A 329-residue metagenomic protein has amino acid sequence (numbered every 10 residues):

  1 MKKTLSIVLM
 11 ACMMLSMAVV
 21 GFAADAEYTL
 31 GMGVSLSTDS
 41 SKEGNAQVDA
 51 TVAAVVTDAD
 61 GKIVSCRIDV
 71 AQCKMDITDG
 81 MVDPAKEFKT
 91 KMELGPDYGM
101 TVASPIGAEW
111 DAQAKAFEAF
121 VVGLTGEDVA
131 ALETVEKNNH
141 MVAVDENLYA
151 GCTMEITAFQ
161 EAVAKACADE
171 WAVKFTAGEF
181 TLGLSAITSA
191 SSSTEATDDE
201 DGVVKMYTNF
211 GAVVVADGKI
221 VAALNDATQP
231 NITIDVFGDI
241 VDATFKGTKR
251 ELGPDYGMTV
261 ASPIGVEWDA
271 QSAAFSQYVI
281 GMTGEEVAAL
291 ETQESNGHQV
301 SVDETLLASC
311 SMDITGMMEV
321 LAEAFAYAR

Functional and structural regions predicted by a protein language model:
M1-L9: Positively charged n-region of N-terminal signal peptides that target proteins for export
V8-L9, V20-G21, A216: N-terminal non-cleavable signal-anchor helices
M10-M14: Short, linear, compositionally biased motifs with a strong N-terminal bias
L15-E27: Sec-dependent signal peptide cleavage junction
D25-R329: Active-site- and interface-proximal helix/loop "cap" or "latch" segments in soluble metabolic and energy-transducing
